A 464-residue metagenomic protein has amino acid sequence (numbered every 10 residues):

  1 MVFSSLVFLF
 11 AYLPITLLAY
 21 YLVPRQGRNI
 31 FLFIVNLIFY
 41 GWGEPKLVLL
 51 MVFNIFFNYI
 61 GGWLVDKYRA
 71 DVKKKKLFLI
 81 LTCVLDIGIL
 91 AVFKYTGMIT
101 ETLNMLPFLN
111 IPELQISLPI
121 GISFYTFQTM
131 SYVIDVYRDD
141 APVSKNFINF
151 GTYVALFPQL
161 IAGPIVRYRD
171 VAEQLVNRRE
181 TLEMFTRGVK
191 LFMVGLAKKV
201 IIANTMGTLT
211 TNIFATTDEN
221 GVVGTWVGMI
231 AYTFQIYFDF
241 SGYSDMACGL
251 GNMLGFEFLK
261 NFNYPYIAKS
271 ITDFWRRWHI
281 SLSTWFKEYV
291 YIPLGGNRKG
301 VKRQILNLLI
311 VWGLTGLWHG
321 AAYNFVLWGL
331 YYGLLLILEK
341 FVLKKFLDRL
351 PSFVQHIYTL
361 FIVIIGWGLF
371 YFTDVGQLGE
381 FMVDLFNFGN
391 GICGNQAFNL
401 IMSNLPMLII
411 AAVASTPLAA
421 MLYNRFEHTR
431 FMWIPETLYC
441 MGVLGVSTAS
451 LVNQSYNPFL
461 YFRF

Functional and structural regions predicted by a protein language model:
M1-R463: Membrane-embedded transmembrane alpha-helical bundles that form the catalytic cores of multi-pass lipid-modifying
